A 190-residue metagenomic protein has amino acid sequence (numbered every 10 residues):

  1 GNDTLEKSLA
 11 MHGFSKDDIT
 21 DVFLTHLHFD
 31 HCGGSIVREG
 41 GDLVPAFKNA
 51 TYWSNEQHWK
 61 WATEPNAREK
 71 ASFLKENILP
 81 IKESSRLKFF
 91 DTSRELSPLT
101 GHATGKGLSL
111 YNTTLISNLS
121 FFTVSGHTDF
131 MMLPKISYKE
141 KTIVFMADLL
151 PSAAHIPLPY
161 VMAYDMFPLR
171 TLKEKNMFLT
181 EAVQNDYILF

Functional and structural regions predicted by a protein language model:
D3, S8-F14, D18, A46-T123 (+1 more regions): Metallo-beta-lactamase
D3-K7, M131-F190: Cap/insert and terminal regions of metallo-dependent hydrolase folds
I19-D30: Metallo-beta-lactamase
F23, Y52, I143-F145: Residue-level marker for buried hydrophobic side chains located in beta-strands that build the well-ordered beta-sheet
L27, Q57-H58, G126-T128, A147-L149: Active-site metal-binding loops of divalent metal-dependent hydrolases
G33-D42: Metal-dependent catalytic neighborhoods of phosphoester/phosphodiester hydrolases
S35, T63-N66, P134, I156-P157: Short, well-ordered secondary-structure micro-motifs
N118-S125, I143-D148: Active-site-proximal beta-strand elements of phosphoester/diester hydrolases
